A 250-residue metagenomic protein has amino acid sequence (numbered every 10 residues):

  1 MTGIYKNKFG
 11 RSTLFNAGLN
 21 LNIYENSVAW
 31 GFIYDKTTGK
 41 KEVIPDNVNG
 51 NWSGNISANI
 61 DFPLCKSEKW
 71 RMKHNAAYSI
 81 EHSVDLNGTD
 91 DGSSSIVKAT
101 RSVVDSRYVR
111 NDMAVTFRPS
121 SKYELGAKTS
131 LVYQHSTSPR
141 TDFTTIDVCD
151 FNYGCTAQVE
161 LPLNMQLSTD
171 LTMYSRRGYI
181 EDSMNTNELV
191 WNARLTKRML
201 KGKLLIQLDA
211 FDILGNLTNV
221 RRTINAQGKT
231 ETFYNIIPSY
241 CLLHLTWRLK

Functional and structural regions predicted by a protein language model:
T2-K250: Exposed, low-structure sequence patches enriched in small/polar residues
